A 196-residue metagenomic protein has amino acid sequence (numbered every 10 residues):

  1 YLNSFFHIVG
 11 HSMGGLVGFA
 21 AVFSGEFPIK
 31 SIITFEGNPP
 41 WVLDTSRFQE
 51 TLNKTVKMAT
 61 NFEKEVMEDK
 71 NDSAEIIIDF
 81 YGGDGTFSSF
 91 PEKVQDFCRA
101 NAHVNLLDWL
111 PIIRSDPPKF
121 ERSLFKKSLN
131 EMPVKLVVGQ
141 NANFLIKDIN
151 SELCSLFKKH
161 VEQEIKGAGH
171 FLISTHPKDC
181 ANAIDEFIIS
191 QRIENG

Functional and structural regions predicted by a protein language model:
Y1-F6: Conserved acidic catalytic loop of the alpha/beta-hydrolase fold
I8-G10, F35: Short beta-strand immediately N-terminal to the catalytic nucleophile in serine-hydrolase-like folds
G10, G14, G18: Gly/Ala-rich beta-loop-alpha elbow adjacent to hydrolase catalytic centers
F19-F23, F27-E65: Flexible "cap/lid" loop of the alpha/beta hydrolase fold
P28-K30, H160, A168: Core-facing hydrophobic residues within beta-strands of well-ordered domains
M67-W109: Conserved alpha/beta-hydrolase catalytic His-Asp/Glu region
V94-S155, V161-E164: Conserved serine/cysteine hydrolase catalytic core
I165-A181: Catalytic histidine-centered segment of alpha/beta-hydrolase-like enzymes
